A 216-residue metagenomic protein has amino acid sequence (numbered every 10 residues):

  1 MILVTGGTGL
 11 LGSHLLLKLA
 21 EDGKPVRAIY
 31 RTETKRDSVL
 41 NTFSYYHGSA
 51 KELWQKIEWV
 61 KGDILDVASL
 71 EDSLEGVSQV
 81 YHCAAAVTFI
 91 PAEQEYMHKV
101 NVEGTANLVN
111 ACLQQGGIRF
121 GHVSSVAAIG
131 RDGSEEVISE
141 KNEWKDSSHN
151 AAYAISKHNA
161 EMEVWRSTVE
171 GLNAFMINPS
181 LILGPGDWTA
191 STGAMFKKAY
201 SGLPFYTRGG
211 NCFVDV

Functional and structural regions predicted by a protein language model:
I2-K24: N-terminal Rossmann NAD(P)H-binding glycine-rich loop of SDR-like oxidoreductase domains
P25, Q94-E95, V100-A152: Conserved Rossmann-fold NAD(P)-dependent oxidoreductase catalytic core, especially the SDR/UDP-sugar
Y30-E52: Glycine-rich phosphate-binding loop and adjoining beta1-alpha1-beta2 segment of Rossmann-like nucleotide-binding folds
S44, G48-V100: NAD(P)H-binding glycine-rich loop region in Rossmannoid oxidoreductase-like domains and their noncatalytic homologs
A128-R131, A152, L172-A194: Flexible, glycine-rich beta-alpha linker
W144-S148, K197-D215: A conserved pocket-lining segment of Rossmann-fold NAD(P)-dependent short-chain dehydrogenase/reductase
H149-M176: Active-site Tyr-X1-5-Lys
